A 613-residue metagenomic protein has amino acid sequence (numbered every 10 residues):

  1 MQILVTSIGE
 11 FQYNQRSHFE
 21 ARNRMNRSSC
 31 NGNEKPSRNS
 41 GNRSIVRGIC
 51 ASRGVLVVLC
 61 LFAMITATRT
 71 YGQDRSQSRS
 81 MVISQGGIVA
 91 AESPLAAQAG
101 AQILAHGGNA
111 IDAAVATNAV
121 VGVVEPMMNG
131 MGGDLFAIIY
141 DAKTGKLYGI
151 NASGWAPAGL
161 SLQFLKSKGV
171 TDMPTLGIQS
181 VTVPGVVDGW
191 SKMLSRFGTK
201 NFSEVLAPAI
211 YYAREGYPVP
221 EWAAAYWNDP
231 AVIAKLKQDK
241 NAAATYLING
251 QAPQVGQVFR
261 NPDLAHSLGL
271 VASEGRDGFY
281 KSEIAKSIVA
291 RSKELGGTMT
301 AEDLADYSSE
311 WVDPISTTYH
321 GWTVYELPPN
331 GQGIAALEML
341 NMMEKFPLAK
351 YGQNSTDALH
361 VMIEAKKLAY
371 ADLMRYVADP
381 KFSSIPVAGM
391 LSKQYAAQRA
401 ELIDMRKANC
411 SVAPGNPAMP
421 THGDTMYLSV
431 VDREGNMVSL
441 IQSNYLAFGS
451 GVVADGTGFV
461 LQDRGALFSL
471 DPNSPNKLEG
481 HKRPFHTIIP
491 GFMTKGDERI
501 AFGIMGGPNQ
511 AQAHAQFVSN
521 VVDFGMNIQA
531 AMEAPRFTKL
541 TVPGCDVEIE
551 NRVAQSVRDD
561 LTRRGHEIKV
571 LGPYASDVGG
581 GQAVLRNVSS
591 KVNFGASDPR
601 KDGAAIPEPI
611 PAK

Functional and structural regions predicted by a protein language model:
M1-A51: N-terminal secretory signal peptides that target proteins for export/translocation
R53-T66: Bacterial N-terminal signal peptides
Y71-Q98, Q102, A110-E274, F279-K281 (+5 more regions): Noncatalytic scaffold domains of N-terminal-nucleophile
I111-N118, S203-R214, K286-V289, Q353-Y370 (+1 more regions): Short, well-structured alpha-helical segments that form the helix of a local strand-helix-strand
V123-G130, D134-Y148, T298-T300, N436-I500 (+2 more regions): Active-site rim segments in enzyme catalytic domains, especially the processed small/beta chain of N-terminal
W311, H422-T425, H486-I488: Short, small/polar residue-rich loop motifs at catalytic or cofactor-binding pockets
K345-N444, T457, R464, G572: Internal maturation/activation junctions in enzymes
E434, K482, H514, D523-S576: Extended C-terminal subregions enriched in glycine
